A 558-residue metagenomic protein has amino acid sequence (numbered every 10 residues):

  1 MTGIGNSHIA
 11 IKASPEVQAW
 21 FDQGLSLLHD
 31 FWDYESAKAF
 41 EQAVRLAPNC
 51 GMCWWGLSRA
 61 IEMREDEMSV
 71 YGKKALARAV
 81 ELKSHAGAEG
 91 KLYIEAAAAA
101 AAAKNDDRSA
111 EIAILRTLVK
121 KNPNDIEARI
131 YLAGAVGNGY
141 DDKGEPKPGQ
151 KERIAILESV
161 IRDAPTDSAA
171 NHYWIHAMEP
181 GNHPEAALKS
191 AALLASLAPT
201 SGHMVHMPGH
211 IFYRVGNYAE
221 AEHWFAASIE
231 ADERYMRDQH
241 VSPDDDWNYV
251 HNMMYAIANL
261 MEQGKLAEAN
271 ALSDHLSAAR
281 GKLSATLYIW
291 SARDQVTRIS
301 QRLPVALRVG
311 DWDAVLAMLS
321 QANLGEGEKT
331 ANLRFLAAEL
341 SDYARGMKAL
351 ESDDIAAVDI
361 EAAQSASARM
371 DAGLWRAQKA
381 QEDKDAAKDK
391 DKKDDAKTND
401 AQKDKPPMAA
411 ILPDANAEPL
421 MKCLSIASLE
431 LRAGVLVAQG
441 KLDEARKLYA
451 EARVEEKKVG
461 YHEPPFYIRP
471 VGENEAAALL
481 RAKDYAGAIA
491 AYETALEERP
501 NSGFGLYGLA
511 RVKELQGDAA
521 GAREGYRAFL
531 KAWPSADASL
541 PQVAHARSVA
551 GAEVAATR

Functional and structural regions predicted by a protein language model:
A13-Q42, I94, A98-N105, E430-L431 (+2 more regions): Alpha-helical segment of the N-proximal tetratricopeptide repeat
E16, N49-G51, D125-E127, T166-S168 (+7 more regions): Residue-level recognition of tetratricopeptide repeat
D22, G56, I94-A99, Y131 (+14 more regions): "A position-specific structural signal for the A-helix of alpha-solenoid helical repeats
L27, I61, A99, V136 (+8 more regions): Residue at a conserved register position within TPR or TPR-like alpha-solenoid repeats
D30-F31, R64, A102-N105, G139 (+8 more regions): Structural motif corresponding to the intra-repeat A-B loop/turn of tetratricopeptide repeats
R45, V80-E81, K120, R162 (+9 more regions): Amphipathic alpha-helical segments of tetratricopeptide repeats
G51, S58, E62-S84, Y213 (+5 more regions): TPR/TPR-like (Sel1-like) alpha-helical repeat modules
